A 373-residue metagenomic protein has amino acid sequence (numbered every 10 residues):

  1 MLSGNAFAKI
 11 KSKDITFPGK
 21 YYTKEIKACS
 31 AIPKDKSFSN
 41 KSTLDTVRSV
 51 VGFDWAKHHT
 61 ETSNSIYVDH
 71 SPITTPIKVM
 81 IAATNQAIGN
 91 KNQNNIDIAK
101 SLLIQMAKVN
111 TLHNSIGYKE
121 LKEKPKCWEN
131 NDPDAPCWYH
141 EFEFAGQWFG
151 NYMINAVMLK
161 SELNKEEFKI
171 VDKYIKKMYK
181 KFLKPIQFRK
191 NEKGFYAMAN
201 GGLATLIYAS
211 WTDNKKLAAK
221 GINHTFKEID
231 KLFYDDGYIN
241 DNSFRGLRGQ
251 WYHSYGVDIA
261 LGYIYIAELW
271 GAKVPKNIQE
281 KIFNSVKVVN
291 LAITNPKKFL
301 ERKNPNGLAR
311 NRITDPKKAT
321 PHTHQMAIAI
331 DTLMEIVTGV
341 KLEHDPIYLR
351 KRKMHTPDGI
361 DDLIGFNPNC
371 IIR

Functional and structural regions predicted by a protein language model:
F7-N191, A199, F226, V274-R373: Extracellular glycan-targeting catalytic surfaces
K78, N94, S101, Q147 (+4 more regions): Short, well-structured alpha-helical interface segments that form or flank functional binding sites
I81-I88, I154-S161, L206-W211, D258-L269: Short glycine/serine- and small hydrophobic-enriched flexible loop segments
A135, L183-K193, D235-G249: Active-site-adjacent structural elements in folded domains
H140, F144, I170, Y174 (+5 more regions): Short, contiguous, pocket-lining structural segments that sit at or immediately flank catalytic/ligand-binding sites
S210-L300: Long, repeat-rich segments with strong aromatic
